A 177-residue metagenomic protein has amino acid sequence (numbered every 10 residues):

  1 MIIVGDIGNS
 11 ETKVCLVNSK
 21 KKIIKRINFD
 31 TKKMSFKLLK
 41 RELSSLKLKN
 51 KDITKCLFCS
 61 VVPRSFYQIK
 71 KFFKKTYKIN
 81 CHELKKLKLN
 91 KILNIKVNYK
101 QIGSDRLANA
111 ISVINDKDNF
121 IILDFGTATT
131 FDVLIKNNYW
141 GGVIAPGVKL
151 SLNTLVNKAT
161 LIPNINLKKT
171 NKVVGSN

Functional and structural regions predicted by a protein language model:
M1-I24, V113, K117-N137, L155: Gly/Thr-rich phosphate-binding beta-strand-loop-beta motif of the actin/hexokinase/Hsp70
M1-I3, I7-L89: N-terminal glycine/serine-rich phosphate-binding loop of ATP-dependent small-molecule kinases, especially carbohydrate
K21, L87-N98, N137: Glycine/charged-rich beta-loop-alpha catalytic/anionic-binding loops adjacent to active sites
Q68-K74, D132-G141: Short Gly/Thr/Asp-enriched flexible loops that form oxyanion-binding sites at enzyme active sites
I79-N90, T127, L161-N171: Acidic-glycine-rich active-site phosphate/pyrophosphate-binding loop
C81-K85, I102-S104, I121-D124: General beta-strand structural signal in soluble alpha/beta enzymes
K91-F120: Conserved phosphate-binding catalytic cores of ATP/NTP-utilizing and phosphoryl-transfer enzymes
N138, G142-N177: Active-site rim beta-loop-alpha module in soluble metabolic enzymes
